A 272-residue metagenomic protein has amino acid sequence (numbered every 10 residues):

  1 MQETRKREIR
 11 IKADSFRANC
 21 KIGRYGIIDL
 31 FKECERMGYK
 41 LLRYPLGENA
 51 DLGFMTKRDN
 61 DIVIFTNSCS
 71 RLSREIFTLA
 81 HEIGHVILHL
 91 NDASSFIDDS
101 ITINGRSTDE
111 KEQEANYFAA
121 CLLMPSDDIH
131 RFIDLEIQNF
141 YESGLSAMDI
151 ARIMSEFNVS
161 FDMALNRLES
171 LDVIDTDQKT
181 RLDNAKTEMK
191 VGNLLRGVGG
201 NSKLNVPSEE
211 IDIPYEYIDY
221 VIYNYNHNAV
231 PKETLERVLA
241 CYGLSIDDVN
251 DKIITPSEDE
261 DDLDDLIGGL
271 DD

Functional and structural regions predicted by a protein language model:
M1-D272: Active-site hotspot residues in diverse enzymes, especially metal/ion-binding acidic/histidine motifs
